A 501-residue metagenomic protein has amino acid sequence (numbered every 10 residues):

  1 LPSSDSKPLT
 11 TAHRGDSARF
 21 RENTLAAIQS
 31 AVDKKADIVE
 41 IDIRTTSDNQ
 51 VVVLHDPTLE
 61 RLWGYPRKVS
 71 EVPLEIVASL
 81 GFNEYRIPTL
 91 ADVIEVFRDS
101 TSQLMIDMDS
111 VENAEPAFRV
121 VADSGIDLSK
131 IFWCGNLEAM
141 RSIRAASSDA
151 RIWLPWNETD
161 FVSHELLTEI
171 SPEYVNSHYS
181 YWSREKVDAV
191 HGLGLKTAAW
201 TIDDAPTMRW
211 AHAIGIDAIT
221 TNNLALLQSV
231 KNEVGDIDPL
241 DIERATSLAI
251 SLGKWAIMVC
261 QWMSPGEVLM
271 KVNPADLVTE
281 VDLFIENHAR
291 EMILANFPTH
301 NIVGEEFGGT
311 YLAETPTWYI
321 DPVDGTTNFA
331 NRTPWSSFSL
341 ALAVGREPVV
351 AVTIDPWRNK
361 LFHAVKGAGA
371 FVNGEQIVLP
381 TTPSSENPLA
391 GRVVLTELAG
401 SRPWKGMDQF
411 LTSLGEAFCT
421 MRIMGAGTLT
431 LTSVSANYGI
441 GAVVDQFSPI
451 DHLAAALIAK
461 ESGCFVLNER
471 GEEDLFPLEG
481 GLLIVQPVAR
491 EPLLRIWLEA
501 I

Functional and structural regions predicted by a protein language model:
L1-P239: Phosphate-group recognition and catalysis centered on beta-loop-alpha active-site segments
I38, Y174, A218, V350 (+2 more regions): Short, Asp-centered acidic motifs that coordinate Mg2+ and/or phosphate in catalytic or ligand-binding sites
G135, L154-W156, G304-E306, G374 (+1 more regions): Short loop/edge segments at beta-strand edges and connector loops that shape dinucleotide/nucleotide cofactor-binding
H164, G374-G391: Flexible hinge/capping segments at coil-to-helix
V234-V323: N-terminal subdomain of lithium-sensitive/metallo-dependent phosphomonoesterases centered on the IMPase/IPPase/PAP
A256, C260, D282, I293 (+6 more regions): Residue-level signal for inorganic ion chemistry
E314-F371: DPxDG-like acidic metal-binding loop motif
P383-I501: An extended, acidic
